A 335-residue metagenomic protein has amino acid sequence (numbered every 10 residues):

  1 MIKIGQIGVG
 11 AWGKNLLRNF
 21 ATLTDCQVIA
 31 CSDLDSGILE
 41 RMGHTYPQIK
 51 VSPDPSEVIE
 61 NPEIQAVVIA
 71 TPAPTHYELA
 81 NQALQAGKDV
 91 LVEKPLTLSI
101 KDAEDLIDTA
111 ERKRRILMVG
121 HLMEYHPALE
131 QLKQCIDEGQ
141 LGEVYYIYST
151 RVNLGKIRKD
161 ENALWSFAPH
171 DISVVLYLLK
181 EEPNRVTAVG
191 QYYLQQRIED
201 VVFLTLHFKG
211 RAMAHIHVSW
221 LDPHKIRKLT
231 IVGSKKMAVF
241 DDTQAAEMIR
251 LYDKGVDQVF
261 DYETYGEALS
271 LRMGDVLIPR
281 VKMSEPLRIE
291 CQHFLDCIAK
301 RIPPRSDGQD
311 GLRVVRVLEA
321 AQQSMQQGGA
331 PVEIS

Functional and structural regions predicted by a protein language model:
M1-Y46: N-terminal Rossmann-like dinucleotide-binding module
Q48-P55: Conserved SAM-binding strand-loop segment of SAM-dependent methyltransferases
P53, V92, L117-V119, Y148 (+1 more regions): Hydrophobic residues in well-ordered beta-strands that form the structural core
A66-E124: Beta-strand-loop-alpha-helix segment that lines the small-molecule cofactor/substrate pocket of alpha/beta enzymes
A66-V68, I289, H293-S335: C-terminal helix-rich "cap/oligomerization" subdomain common to oxidoreductases
D108-I116, E130-E143, K236-M237: Basic phosphate/pyrophosphate-binding loop/patch that engages nucleotide-derived ligands
L154-H224, T230, Q244, Q309: Rossmann-like dinucleotide-binding domain that binds NAD(P)(H)
Q195, A212-I289: NAD(P)-dinucleotide binding in Rossmann-like oxidoreductases
